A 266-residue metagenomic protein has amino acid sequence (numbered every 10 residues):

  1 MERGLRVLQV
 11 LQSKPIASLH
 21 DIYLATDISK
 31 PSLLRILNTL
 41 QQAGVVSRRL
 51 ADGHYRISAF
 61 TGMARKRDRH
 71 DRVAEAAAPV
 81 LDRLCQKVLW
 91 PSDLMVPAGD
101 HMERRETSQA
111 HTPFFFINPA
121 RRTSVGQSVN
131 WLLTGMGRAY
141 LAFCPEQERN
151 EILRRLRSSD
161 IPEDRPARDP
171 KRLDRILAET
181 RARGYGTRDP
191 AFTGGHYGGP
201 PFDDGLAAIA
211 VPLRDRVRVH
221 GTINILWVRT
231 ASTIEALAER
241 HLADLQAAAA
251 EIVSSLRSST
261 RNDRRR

Functional and structural regions predicted by a protein language model:
M1-A17, P91-G126, A243-S259, D263: An N-terminal domain-start capping segment
M1-A74, A250, S254: N-terminal helix-turn-helix
T26, L37, L81, G184 (+2 more regions): Short amphipathic alpha-helical/adjacent loop interface patches that line ligand and macromolecule-binding sites
L50, T107-Q109, A191, N224-I225: Short clusters of small/polar residues that mark proteolytic maturation junctions
D52, R56, F60-L156: Amphipathic alpha-helical effector-binding/dimerization core of metabolite-sensing transcriptional regulators
T61-A64, S158-S159, V228-S232: A short, flexible beta-alpha/helix-coil linker loop
S128-W131, G135-C144, N150-E151, P162-R165 (+1 more regions): Regulatory sensory and allosteric helical modules in signal-transduction proteins and certain transcription factors
R165-S255, R266: Extended hydrophobic
